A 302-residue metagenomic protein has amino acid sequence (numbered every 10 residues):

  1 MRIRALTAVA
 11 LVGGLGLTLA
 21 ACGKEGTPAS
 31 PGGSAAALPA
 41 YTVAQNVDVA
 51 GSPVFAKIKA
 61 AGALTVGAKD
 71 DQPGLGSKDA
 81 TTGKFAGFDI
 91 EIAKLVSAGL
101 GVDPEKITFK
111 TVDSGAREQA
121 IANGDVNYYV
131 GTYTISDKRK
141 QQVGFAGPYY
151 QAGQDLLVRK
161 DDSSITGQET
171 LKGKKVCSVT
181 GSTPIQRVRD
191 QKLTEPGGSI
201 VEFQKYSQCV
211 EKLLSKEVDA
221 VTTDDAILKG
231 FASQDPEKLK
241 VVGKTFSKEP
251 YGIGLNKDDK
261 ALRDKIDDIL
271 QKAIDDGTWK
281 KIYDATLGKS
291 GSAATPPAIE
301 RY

Functional and structural regions predicted by a protein language model:
M1-A20: Sec-dependent bacterial lipoprotein signal peptides
L19-G33: Bacterial lipoprotein signal-peptidase II cleavage site
G23, S34-V49, D162, S182 (+1 more regions): Extended ligand-binding regions for polar small-molecule ligands
P31-Y128: Extracytoplasmic small-molecule ligand-binding "clamshell" domains of the periplasmic binding protein/Venus flytrap
F85-L100, Y133-T134, A152-Q208, A220 (+2 more regions): Bilobed "Venus flytrap"/periplasmic-binding protein-like clamshell domains and structurally analogous long
E105-E169: Acidic, polar ligand-binding/catalytic clefts
A116, Y133-Q141, R189-K192, L214-K248: A ligand-binding cleft/hinge motif common to bilobed small-molecule-binding domains
Y150-V158, K229, S233-D268, K289-Y302: Periplasmic-binding protein-like
